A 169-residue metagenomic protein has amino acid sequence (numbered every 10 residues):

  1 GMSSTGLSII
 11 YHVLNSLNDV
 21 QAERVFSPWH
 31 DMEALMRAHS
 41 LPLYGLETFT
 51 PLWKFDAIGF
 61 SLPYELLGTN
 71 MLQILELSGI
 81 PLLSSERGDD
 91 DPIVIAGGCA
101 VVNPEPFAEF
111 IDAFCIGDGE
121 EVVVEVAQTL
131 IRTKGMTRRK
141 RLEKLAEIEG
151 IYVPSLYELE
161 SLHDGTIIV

Functional and structural regions predicted by a protein language model:
G1: Conserved phosphate-interacting/catalytic interface
I9-Q21: Short helix-loop-beta junction
E23-V25: General small-molecule cofactor/ligand-binding pocket signal
S27-V169: Glycine-rich beta-alpha loop elements in corrinoid/cobalamin-binding modules across cobalamin-dependent enzymes
